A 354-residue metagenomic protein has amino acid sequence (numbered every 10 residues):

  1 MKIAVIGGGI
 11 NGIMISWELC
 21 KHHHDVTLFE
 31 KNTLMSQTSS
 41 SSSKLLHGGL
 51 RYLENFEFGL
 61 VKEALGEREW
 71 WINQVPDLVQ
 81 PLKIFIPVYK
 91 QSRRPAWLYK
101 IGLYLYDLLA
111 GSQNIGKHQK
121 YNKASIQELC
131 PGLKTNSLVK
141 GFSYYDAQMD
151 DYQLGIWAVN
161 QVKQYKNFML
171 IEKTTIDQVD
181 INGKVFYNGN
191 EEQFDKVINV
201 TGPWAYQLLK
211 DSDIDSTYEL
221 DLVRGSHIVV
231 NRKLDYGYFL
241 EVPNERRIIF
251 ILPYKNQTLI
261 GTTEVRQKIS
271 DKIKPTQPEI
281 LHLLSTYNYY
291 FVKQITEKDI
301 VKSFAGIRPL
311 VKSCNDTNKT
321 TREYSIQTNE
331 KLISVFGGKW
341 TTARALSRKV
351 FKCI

Functional and structural regions predicted by a protein language model:
M1-N11: Beta1/beta-strand and adjacent pyrophosphate-binding region of the FAD-binding site in flavoprotein oxidoreductases
I6, Q193-G202: Short hydrophobic core segments
C20-S41: Glycine-rich FAD pyrophosphate-binding loop
K44-L129: Dinucleotide-binding Rossmann-like beta1-alpha1 core, especially the glycine-rich loop that anchors the ADP
P87-V88, Q127-Y165, T263-D271, N329-G337: Helix-loop-beta segment of a Rossmann-like dinucleotide-binding subdomain
E172-K184: A conserved short coil-to-beta-strand element within the FAD-binding core of flavoproteins
N199-I214: Flavin (primarily FAD) binding-site architecture
D215-S226, V230-L234, E241-L259, R266-I354: C-terminal catalytic lobe of FAD-dependent flavoproteins
